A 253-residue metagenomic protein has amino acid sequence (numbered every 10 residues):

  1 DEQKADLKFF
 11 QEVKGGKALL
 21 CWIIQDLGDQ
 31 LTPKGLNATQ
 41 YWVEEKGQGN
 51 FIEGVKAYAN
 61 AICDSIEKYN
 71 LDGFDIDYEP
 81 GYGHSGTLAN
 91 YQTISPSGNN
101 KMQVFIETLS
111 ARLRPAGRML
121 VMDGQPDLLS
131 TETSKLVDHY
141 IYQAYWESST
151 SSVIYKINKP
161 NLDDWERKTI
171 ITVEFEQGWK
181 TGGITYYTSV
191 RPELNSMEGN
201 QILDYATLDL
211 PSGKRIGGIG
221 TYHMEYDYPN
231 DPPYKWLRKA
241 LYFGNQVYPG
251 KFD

Functional and structural regions predicted by a protein language model:
D1-N200, K214-I216, E225, P229-P232 (+1 more regions): Chitinase-like catalytic core of GlcNAc-active glycosidases
A206, S212-G220: Cysteine-clustered segments with highest specificity for TGF-beta superfamily mature ligands
T221-D253: Extracellular low-complexity, O-glycosylation-prone Ser/Thr/Pro/Gly-rich "stalks" and linkers flanking catalytic
